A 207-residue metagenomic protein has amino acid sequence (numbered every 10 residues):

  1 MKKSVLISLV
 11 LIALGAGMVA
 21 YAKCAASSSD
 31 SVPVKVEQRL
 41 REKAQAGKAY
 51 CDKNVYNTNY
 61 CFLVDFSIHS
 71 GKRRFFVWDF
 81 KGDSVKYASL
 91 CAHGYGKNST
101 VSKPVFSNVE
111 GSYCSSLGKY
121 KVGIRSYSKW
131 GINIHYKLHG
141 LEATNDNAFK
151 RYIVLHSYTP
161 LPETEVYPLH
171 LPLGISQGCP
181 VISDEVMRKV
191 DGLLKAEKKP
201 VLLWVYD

Functional and structural regions predicted by a protein language model:
M1-S28: Bacterial Sec-dependent N-terminal signal peptides
A22-Q177, D184-K195, V201: Cell wall/extracellular polymer interaction/catalysis modules
P200-D207: Low-complexity, Gly/Ser/Thr/Pro-rich intrinsically disordered linker/tail segments
